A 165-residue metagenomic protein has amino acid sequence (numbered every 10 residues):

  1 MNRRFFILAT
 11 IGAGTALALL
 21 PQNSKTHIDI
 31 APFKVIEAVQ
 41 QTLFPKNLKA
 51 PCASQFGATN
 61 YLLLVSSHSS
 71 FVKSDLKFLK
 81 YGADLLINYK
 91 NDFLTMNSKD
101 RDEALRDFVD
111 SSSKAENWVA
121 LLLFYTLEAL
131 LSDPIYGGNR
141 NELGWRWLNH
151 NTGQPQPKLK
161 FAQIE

Functional and structural regions predicted by a protein language model:
M1-G12: N-terminal secretory signal peptides and thylakoid transit peptides that target proteins across membranes
R3, I28-E37: Onset of an N-terminal alpha helix
L17-D29: Bacterial Sec-dependent signal peptides at the C-terminal "C-region" and cleavage site
K34, A38-Q41, A50, G57-E165: Mature-region segments of soluble proteins
